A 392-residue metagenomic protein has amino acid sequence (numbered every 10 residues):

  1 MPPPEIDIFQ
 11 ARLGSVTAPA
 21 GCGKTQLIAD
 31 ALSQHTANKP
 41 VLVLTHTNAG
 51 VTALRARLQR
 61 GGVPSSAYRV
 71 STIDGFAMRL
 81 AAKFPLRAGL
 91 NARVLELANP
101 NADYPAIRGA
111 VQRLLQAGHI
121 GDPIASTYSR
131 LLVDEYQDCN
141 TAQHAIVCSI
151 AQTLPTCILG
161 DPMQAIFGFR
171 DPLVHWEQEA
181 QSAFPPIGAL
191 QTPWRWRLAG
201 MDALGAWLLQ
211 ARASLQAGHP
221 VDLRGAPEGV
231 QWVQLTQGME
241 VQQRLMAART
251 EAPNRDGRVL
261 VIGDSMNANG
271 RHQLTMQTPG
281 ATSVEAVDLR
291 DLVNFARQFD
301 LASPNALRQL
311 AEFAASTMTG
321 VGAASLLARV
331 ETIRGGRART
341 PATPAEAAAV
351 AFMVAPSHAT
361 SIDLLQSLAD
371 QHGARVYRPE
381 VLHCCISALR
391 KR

Functional and structural regions predicted by a protein language model:
M1-R392: The feature marks helicase ATPase cores and/or their adjacent C-terminal helical subdomains in SF1/SF2/AAA+ helicases
